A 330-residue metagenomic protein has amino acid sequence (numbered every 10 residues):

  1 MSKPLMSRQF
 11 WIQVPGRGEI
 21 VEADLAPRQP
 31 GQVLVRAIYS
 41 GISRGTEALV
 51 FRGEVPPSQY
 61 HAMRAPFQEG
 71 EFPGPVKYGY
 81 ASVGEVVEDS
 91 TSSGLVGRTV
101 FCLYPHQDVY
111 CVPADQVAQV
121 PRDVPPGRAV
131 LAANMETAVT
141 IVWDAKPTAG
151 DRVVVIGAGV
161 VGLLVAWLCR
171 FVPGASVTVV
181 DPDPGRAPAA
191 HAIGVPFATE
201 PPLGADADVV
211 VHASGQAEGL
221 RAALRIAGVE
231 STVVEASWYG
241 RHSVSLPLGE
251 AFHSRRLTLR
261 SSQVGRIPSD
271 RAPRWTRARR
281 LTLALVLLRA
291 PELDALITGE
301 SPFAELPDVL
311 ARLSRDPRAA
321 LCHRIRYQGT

Functional and structural regions predicted by a protein language model:
S2-L5, F10, L257, L285-G299 (+1 more regions): C-terminal capping/lid region of NAD(P)-dependent oxidoreductase domains
A26-I42, V50, E54-L103: Glycine-rich beta-strand-centered segment in the early N-terminal region that forms part of a ligand/cofactor-binding
S93-V96, P147, A227: Short, well-ordered loop/turn sites that connect or cap secondary structure elements
G97, G150, D206-D208, L293: Local beta-strand N-terminus motif with an aromatic residue
F101-A114: A structural motif shared across PLP-dependent enzymes of the aminotransferase-like
P125-E200: Mid-domain Rossmann-like dinucleotide-binding core that forms the NAD(H)/NADP(H) cofactor-binding site
P188, I193-R260: Glycine-rich cofactor phosphate-binding loops and adjacent beta1-alpha1 units of small-molecule cofactor enzyme domains
L246-I297, D308: C-terminal substrate-binding/catalytic core of Rossmann-like NAD(P)-dependent dehydrogenases/reductases
